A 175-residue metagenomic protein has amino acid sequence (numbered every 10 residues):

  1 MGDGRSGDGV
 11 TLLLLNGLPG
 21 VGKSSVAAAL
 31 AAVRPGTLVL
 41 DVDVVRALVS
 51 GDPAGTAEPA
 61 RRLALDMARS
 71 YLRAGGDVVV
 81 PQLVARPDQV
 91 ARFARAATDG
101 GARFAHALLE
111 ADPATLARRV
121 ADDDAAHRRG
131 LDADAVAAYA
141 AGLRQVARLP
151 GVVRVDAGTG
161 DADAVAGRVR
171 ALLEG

Functional and structural regions predicted by a protein language model:
M1-R5: Pre-Walker A adenine-sensing motif
D8-L12, G76: Pre-Walker A (Motif I) flank of P-loop NTPase domains
L15: Hydrophobic anchor at the beta1->P-loop junction of P-loop NTPases
L18: P-loop (Walker A) phosphate-binding loop of NTP-binding proteins
V21-A74: Conserved substrate/cofactor phosphate-moiety recognition/catalytic segment in nucleotide-dependent phosphotransferases
T56-F104: Glycine-rich phosphate-binding loop used to anchor ATP phosphates in small-molecule kinases, encompassing both
A97-V146: A glycine- and Lys/Arg-enriched "phosphate-lid" helix/loop adjacent to the NTP-binding pocket of small-molecule kinases
A125-R168, G175: Small-molecule kinase domains that catalyze NTP-dependent phosphoryl transfer to phosphate-bearing small molecules
